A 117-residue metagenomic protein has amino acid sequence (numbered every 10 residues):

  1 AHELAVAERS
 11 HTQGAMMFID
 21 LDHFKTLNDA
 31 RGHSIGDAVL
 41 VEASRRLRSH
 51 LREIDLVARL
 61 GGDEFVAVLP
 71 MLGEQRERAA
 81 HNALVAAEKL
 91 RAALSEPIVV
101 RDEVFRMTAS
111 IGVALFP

Functional and structural regions predicted by a protein language model:
A1-A15, D22-R52, A58-A67, G73-E88: Conserved long alpha-helical elements within nucleotide-processing catalytic cores of c-di-GMP signaling and class III
E8, P70, S95-V99: Two-component transmitter module helix at the DHp-CA junction of histidine kinases
Q13-A15, M107-S110: A generic structural signal for well-ordered coil/turn residues at beta-strand boundaries that shape enzyme active-site
H33, A80-L84, R101-E103, A114-P117: Catalytic-core segments of nucleotide cyclases and related cyclic-nucleotide turnover enzymes
A58-L60, E77-H81, A92-A109: Catalytic core regions of nucleotide second-messenger enzymes
F65, A109-V113: A structural signal for short, well-ordered beta-strand segments
M71-L72, P117: Short beta-strand-to-loop transition segments that serve as allosteric relay/switch motifs in sensory/regulatory domains
